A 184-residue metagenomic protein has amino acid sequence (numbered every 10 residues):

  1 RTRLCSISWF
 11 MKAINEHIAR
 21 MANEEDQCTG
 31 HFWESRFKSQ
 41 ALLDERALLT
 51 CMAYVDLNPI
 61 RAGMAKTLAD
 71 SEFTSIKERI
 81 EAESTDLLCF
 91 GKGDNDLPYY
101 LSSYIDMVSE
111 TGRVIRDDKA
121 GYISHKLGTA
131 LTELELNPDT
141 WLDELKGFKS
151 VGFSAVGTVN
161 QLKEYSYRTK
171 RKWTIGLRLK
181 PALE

Functional and structural regions predicted by a protein language model:
R1-E184: Short catalytic/metal-binding and nucleic-acid-binding patches
